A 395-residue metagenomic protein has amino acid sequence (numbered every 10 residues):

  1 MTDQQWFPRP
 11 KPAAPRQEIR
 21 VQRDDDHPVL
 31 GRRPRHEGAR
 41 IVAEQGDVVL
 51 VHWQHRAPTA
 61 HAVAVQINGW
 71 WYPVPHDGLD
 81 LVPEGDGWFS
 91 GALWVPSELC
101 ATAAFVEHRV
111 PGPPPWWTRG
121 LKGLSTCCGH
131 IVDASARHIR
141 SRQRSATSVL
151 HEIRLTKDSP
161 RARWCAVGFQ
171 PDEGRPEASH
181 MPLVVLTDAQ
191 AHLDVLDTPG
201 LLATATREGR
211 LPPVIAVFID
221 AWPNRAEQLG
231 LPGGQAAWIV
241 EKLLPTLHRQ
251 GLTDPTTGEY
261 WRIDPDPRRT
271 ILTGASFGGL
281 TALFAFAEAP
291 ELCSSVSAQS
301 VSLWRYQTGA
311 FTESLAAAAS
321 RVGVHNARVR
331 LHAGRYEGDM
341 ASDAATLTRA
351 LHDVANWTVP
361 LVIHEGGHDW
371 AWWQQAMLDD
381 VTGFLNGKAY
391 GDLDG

Functional and structural regions predicted by a protein language model:
K11, Q22-E98, H108-H138: Aromatic-rich carbohydrate-binding modules that target alpha-glucans
H55-A57, G123-R175: N-terminal cap/lid segment of alpha/beta-hydrolase-fold proteins
G174, A178-S179, E227-S276: Gly/Ser-rich "nucleophile elbow"/oxyanion-hole loop immediately N-terminal to the catalytic nucleophile in hydrolases
A178-A189: Short beta-strand element of the alpha/beta-hydrolase
A189-R249: Cap/lid segment of the alpha/beta-hydrolase catalytic domain
D197, P255-S320: Primarily recognizes the serine-hydrolase "nucleophile elbow" in alpha/beta-hydrolase and SGNH/GDSL folds
S300-L378: The feature captures the conserved acid-bearing segment of alpha/beta-hydrolase catalytic domains
A376-G395: Catalytic active-site module of serine/aspartate enzymes centered on a nucleophile-bearing elbow/loop
